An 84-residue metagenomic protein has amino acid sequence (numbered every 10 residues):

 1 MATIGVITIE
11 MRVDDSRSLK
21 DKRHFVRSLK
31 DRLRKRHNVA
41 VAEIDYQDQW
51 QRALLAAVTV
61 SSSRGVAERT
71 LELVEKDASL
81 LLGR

Functional and structural regions predicted by a protein language model:
A2-R36, A40, D77: N-terminal first-folded block
G5, A42-S63: Short, charge-patterned binding micro-sites
H37-I44, R84: Short beta-strand elements
T59-R84: C-terminal structural segments of small proteins and small subunits
